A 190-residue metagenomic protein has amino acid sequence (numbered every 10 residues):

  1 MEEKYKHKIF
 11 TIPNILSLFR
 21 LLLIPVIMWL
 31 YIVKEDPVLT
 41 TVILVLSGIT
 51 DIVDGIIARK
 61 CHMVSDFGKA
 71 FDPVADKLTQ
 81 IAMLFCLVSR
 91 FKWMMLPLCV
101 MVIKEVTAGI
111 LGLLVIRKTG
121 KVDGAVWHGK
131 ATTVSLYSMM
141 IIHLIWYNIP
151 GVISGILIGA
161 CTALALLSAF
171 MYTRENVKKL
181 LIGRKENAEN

Functional and structural regions predicted by a protein language model:
M1-N190: Alpha-helical transmembrane bundles and membrane-interface segments of multipass inner-membrane proteins
